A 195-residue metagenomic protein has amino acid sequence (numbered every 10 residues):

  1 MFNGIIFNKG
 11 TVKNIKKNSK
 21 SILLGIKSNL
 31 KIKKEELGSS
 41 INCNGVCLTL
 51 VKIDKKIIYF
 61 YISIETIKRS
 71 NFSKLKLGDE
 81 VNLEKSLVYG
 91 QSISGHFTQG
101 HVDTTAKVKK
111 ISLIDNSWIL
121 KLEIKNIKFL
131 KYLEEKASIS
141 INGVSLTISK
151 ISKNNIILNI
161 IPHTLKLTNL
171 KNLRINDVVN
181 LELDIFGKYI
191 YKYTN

Functional and structural regions predicted by a protein language model:
M1-N195: Conserved loop->alpha-helix
